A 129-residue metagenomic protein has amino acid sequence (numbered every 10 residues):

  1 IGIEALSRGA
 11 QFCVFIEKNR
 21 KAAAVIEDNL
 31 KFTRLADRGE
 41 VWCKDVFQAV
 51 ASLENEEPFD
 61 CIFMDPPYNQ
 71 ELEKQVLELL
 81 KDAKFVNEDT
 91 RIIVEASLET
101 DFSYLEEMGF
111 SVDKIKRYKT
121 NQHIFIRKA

Functional and structural regions predicted by a protein language model:
I1-A129: Class I S-adenosyl-L-methionine-dependent methyltransferase catalytic core
